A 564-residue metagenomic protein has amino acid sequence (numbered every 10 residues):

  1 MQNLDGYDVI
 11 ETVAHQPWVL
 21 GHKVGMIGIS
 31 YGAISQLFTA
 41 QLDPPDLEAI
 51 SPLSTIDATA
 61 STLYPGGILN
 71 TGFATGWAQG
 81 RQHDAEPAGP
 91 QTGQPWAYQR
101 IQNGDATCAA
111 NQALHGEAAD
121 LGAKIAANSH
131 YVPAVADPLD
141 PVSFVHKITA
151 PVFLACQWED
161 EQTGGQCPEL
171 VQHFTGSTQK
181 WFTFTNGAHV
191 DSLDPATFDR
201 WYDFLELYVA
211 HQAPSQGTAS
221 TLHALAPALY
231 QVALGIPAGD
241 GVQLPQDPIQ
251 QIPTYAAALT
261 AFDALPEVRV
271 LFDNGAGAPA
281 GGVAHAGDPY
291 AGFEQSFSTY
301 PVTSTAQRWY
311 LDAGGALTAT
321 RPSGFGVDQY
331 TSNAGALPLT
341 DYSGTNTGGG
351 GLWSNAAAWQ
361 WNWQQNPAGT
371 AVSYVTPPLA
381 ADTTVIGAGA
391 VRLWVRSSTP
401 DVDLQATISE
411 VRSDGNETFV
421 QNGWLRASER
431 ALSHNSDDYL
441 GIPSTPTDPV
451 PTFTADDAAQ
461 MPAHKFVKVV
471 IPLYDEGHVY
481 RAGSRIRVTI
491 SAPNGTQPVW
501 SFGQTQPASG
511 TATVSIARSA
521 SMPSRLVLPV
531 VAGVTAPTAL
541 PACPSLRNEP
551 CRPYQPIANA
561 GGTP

Functional and structural regions predicted by a protein language model:
M1, D8-G25: Gly/Ser-rich "nucleophile elbow"/oxyanion-hole loop immediately N-terminal to the catalytic nucleophile in hydrolases
G28-F38: Glycine-rich nucleophile elbow surrounding the catalytic serine of serine-hydrolase chemistry
F38-I148, S215-Q216, S220-I249, P253-P266: Accessory cap/linker subdomain of secreted extracellular hydrolases
I148, L154-C156: Short beta-strand/loop motif that positions the catalytic acidic residue of the alpha/beta-hydrolase fold
E161-P168: Conserved alpha/beta-hydrolase "acid-adjacent" motif
T175-V190, Q216: Catalytic histidine neighborhood in serine/cysteine hydrolases with alpha/beta-hydrolase-type architecture
S192-D203: Post-His helix in hydrolase/transferase enzymes
Q216-P564: Glycine/threonine-rich phosphate-binding loop and adjacent beta-strand/alpha-helix elements that clamp
